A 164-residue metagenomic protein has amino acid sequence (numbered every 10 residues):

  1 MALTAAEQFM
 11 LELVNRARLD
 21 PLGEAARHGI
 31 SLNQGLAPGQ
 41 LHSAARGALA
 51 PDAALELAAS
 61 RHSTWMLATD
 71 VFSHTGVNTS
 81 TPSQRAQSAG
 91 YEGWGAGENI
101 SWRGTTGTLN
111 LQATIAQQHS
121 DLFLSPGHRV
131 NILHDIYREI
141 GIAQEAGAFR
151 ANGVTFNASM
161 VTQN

Functional and structural regions predicted by a protein language model:
A2-A89, D135-I140, E145-G147: Short, well-ordered surface patches within globular domains
L57, R61-L67, V71, G76-N164: A well-ordered secondary-structure block
